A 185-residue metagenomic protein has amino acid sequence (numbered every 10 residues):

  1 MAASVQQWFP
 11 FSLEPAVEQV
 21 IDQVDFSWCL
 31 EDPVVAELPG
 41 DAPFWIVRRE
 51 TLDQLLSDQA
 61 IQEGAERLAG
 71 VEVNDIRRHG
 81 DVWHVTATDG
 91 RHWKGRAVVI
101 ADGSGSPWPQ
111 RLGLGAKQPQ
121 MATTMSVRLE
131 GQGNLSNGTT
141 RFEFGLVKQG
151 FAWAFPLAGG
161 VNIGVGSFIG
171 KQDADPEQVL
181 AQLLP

Functional and structural regions predicted by a protein language model:
M1, R48, P176: Hydrophobic (often cysteine-bearing) scaffold residues that line and stabilize catalytic clefts of nucleotide/cofactor
M1-F26: N-terminal FAD cofactor-binding segment of flavoenzymes
Q7, L13, E31-D53: Dinucleotide-binding Rossmann-like beta1-alpha1 core, especially the glycine-rich loop that anchors the ADP
E18-V20, C29, L38-P39, G70 (+1 more regions): Conserved beta-strand termini and adjacent loop/short-helix elements that scaffold enzyme active sites in alpha/beta
Q23-W28, W83-T86: Short polybasic amphipathic segments
W28-D32, L157-G160: Short acidic-glycine loop/turn motifs at beta-strand connectors
Q54, D58-P185: Predominantly flavin-linked oxidoreductase catalytic cores and closely associated redox partners
